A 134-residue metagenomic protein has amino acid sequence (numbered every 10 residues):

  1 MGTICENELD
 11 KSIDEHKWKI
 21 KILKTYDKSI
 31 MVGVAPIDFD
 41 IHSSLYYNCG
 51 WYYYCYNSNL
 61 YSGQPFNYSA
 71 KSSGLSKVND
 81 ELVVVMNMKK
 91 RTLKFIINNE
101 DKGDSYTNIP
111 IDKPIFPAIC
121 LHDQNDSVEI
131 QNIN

Functional and structural regions predicted by a protein language model:
M1-N134: PRY/SPRY (B30.2) beta-sandwich protein-interaction domains and their adjacent Ser/Pro/Gly-rich low-complexity linkers
